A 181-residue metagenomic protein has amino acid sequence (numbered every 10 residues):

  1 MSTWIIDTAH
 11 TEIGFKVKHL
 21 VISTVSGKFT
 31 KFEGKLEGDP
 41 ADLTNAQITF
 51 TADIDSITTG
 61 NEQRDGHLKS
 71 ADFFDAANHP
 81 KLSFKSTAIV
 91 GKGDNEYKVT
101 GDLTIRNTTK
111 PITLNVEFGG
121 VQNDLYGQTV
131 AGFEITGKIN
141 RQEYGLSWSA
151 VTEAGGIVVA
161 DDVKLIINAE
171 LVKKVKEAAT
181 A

Functional and structural regions predicted by a protein language model:
M1-A181: Low-complexity, acidic/polar, glycine-enriched regions of mature
